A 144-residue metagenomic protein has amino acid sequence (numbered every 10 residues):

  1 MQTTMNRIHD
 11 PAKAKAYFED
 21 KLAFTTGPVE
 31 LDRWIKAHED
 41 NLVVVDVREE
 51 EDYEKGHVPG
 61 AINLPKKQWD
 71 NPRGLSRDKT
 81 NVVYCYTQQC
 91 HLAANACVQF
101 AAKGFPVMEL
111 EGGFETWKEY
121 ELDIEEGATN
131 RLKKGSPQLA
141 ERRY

Functional and structural regions predicted by a protein language model:
M1-V43, E50-D52, E126-Y144: Flexible, polar/low-complexity N-terminal or interdomain linker segments that lie immediately upstream of folded
H38-V44, P59-G60, T80: Short active-site oxyanion
V44, A61-N63, V107-E109: Conserved beta-strand scaffold positions in the cores of enzyme catalytic domains, especially in NTP/NDP-utilizing
R48, K66, G113, N130: Residue-level "edge-of-site" marker
H57-P59, K103: Short, structured coil segments at secondary-structure junctions
I62-D70: Glycine-rich, highly charged phosphate/nucleotide-binding loops
D70, L75-K118: Catalytic cysteine-centered active loop of the rhodanese-like fold, especially the PTP/DSP P-loop
